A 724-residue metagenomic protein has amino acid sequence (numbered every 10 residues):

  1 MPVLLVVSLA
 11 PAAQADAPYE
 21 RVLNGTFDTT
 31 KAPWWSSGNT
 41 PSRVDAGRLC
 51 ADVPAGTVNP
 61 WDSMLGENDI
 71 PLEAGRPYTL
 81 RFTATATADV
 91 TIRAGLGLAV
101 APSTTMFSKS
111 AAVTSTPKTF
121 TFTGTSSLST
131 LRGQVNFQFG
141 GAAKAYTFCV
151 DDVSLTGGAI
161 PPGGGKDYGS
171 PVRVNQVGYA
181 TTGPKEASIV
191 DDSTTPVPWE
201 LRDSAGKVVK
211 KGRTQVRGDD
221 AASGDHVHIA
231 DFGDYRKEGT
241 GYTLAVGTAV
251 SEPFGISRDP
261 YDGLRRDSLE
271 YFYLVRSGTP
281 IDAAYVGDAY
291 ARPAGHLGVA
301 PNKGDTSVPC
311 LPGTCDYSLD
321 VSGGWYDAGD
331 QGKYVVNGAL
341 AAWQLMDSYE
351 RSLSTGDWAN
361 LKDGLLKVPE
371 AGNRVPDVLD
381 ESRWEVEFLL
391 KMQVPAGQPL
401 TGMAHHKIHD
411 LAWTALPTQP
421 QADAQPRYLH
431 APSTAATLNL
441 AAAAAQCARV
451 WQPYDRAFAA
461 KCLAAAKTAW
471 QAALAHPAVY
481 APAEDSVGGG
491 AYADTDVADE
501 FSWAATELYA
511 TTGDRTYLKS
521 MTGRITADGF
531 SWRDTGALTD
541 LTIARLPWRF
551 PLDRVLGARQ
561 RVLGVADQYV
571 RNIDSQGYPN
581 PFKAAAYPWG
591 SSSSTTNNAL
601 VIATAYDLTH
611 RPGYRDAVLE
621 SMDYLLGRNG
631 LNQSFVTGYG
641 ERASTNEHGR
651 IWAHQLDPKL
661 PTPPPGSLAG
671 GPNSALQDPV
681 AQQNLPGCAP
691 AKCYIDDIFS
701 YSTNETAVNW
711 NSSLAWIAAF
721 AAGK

Functional and structural regions predicted by a protein language model:
M1-A15: Secretory targeting and sorting signals
D16-G164: Extracellular and organelle-lumenal recognition/adhesion modules and their flexible linkers in secreted
E67, S108-S110, V246-F254: Short Trp-Ser/Thr-centered turn/loop motifs at beta-strand boundaries
Y78-L80, S170, G183-A187: Structural beta-strand segments of beta-rich domains
L155-T156, G255-Y261: Short beta-strand edge segments in extracellular beta-sheet folds
K166-V177: Short, compositionally biased P/S/T/A/G/V-rich stretches that sit at domain boundaries
Q176-T248, R258-P260, E270-W343, D347-S348 (+6 more regions): Aromatic (Trp/Tyr) and acidic
P376-L400: Carboxylate/His-rich catalytic cores and anion/metal-binding grooves
